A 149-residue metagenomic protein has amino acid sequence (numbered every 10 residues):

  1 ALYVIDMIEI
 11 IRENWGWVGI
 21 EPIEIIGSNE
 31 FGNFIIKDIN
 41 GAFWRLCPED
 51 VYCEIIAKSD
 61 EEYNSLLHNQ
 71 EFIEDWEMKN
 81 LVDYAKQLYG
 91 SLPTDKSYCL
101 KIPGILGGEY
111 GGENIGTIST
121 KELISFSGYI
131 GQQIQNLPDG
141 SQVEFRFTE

Functional and structural regions predicted by a protein language model:
A1-R45, L100-E149: A surface-exposed partner-binding patch
I10-E13, S65, D83, Q87 (+1 more regions): Charged/polar, solvent-exposed surface patches and flexible loops
I10-R12, K58, E71, K79 (+5 more regions): Alpha-helical structural elements
A42, Y63-E71, K86-C99, G140-T148: Short, highly charged low-complexity linear segments
L46-D83: Compact, glycine/acidic-enriched structural inserts
E77-T117: Phosphate-recognition beta-domain surfaces
